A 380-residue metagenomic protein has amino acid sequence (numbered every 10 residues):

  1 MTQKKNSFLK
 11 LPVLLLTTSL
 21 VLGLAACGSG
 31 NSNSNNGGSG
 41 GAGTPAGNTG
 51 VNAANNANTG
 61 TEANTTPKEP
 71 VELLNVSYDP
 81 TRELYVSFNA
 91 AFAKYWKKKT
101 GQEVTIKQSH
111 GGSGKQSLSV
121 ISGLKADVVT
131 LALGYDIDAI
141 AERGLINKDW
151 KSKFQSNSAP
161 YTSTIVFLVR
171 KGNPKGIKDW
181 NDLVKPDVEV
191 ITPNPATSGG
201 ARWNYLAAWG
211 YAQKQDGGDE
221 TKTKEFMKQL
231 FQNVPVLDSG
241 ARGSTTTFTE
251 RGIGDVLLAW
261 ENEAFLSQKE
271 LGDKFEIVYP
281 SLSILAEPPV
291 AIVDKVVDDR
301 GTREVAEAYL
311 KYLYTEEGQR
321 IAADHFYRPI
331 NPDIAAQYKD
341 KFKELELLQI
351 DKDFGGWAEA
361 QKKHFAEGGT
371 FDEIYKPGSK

Functional and structural regions predicted by a protein language model:
T2-L15: Bacterial N-terminal signal peptides that target proteins for export
L22-A26: C-terminal motif of bacterial Sec signal peptides marking the signal peptidase cleavage site
G28-G30, G47-R143, K153-F154, W260: Early extracytoplasmic/lumenal segment of secretory-pathway proteins
S34, V297-K380: Extracellular/periplasmic juxtamembrane helices and adjacent flexible linkers that interface with membrane partners
P80-L84, F88, Q116, K125 (+10 more regions): Stable alpha-helical elements in mature extracytoplasmic
G123-T130, D187-E189, E250-V256: Alpha-to-beta junction loops
A141-K214: A conserved helix-loop-strand patch within extracytoplasmic ligand-binding domains of the periplasmic binding
Q215-L282: Ligand-binding pocket segment of bilobal, Venus flytrap-like solute-binding proteins
